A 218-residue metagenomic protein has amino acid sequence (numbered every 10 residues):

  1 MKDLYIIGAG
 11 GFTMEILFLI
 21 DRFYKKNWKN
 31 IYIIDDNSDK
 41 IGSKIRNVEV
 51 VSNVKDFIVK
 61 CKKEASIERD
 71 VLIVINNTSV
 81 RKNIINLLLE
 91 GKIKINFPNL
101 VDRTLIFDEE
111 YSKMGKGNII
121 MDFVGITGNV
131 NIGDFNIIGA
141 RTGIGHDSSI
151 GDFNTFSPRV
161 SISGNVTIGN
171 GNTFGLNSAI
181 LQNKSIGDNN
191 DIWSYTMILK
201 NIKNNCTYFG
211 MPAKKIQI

Functional and structural regions predicted by a protein language model:
M1-K2, W28-N30, S66-D70, K94 (+5 more regions): A general structural motif
M1-V51, I58-C61, A65: Hydrophobic, well-ordered beta-alpha structural blocks that scaffold small-molecule cofactor pockets
G8, V71, F97, G145-H146: Generic structural signal for conserved hydrophobic packing positions in ordered secondary structure
A9, D35-D36, N76, D102 (+1 more regions): Cofactor-binding loop segments of dinucleotide-utilizing enzymes, especially the Rossmann-like FAD- and NAD(P)+-binding
T13, R81-I85, M114: A general structural signal for well-ordered alpha-helical segments in protein cores
M14-F18, K82, K200: Alpha-helical elements of the RecA-like P-loop NTPase motor core of helicases
D39-I106: Phosphate-bearing ligand-interacting subdomains that bind or position ATP/ADP/UDP/GDP/NAD(P) or nucleotide-linked
L100-I216: Structural signal for interior beta-strand "rungs" in well-ordered beta-sheet cores of soluble enzyme domains
